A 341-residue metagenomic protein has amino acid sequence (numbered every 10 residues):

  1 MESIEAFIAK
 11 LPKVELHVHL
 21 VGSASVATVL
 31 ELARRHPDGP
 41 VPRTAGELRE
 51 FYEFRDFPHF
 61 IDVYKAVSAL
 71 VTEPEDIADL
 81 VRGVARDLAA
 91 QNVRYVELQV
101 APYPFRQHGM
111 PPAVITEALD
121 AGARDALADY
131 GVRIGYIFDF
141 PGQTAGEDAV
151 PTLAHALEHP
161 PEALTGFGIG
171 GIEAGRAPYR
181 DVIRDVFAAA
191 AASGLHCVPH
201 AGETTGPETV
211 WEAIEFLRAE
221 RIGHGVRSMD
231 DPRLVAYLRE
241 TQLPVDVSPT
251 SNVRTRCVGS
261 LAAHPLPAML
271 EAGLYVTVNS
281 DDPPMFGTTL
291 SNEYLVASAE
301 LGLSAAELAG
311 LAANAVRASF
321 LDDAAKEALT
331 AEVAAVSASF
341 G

Functional and structural regions predicted by a protein language model:
M1-L195, T204-T209, F216-R221, R227-P244 (+1 more regions): Metal-cofactor-binding active-site regions of metalloenzymes
A201: Catalytic glutamate of the conserved HExxH
